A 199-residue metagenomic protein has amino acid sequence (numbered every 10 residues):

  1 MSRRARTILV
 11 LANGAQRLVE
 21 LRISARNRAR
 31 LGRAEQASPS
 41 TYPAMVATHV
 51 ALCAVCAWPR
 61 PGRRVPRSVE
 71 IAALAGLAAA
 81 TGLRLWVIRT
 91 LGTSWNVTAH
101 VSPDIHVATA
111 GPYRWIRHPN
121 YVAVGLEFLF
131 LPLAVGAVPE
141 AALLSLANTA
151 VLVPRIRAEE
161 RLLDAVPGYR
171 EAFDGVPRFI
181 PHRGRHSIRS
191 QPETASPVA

Functional and structural regions predicted by a protein language model:
R4-S40, W58: Hydrophobic or amphipathic, alpha-helical segments that drive membrane association/targeting
I8, A15, E193-A199: Terminal signal-anchor or tail-anchor transmembrane helices that tether membrane-associated enzymes to cellular
L11-V19, M45-W58, L74-R84, S145-L152: Hydrophobic core of alpha-helical transmembrane segments in multi-pass integral membrane proteins
S24-P39, R64-P197: Cytosolic-biased juxtamembrane loops and peripheral soluble domains of multi-pass membrane proteins
